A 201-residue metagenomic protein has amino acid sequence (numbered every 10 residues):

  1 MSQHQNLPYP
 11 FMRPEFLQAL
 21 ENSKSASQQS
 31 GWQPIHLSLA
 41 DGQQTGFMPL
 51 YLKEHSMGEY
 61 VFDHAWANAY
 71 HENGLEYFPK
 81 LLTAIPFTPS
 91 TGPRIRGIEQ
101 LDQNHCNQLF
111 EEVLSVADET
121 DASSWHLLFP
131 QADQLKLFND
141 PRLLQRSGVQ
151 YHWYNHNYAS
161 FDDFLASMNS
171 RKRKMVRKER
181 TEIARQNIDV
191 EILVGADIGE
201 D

Functional and structural regions predicted by a protein language model:
M1-D201: N-acyltransferase acceptor-side catalytic subdomain
